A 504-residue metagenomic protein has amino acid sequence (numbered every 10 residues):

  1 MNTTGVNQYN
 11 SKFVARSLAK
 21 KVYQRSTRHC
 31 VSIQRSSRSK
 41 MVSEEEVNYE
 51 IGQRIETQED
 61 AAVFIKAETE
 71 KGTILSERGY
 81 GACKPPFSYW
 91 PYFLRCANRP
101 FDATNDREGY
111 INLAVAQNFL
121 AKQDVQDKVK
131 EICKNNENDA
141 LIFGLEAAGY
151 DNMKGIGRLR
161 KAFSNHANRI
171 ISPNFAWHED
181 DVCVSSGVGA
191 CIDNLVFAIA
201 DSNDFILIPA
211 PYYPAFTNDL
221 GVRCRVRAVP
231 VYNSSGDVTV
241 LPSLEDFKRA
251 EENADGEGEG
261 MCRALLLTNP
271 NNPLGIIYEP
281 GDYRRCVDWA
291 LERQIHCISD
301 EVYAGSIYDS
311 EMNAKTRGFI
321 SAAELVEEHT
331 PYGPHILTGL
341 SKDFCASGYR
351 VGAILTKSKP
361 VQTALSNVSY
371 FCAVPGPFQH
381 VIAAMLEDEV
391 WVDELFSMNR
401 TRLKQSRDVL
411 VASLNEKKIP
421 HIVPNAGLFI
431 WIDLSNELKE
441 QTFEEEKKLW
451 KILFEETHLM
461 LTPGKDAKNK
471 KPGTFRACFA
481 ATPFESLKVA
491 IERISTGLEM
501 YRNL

Functional and structural regions predicted by a protein language model:
N2, G157, N165, A176 (+5 more regions): PLP-dependent enzyme catalytic core of the Aspartate aminotransferase-like
N2-A62: Intrinsically disordered, low-structural-confidence terminal and linker regions
R25, V42-G187, V238, L386-W391 (+1 more regions): N-terminal small-domain helix-loop-helix segment of the aminotransferase-like
V42, G52, V125, C133-E292 (+6 more regions): Conserved core of the PLP fold type I
W177-E179, V423-F429, K470-P472: Short Gly/Ser/Thr- and Asp/Glu-enriched loop/turn motifs at secondary-structure junctions
I208, S299, I382, L461-P463: Hydrophobic residues in well-ordered beta-strands that form the structural core
G333-A426: PLP-dependent aminotransferase class I/II
T401-K404, K417-E456, A481: Conserved PLP-binding catalytic core of the aspartate aminotransferase-like
